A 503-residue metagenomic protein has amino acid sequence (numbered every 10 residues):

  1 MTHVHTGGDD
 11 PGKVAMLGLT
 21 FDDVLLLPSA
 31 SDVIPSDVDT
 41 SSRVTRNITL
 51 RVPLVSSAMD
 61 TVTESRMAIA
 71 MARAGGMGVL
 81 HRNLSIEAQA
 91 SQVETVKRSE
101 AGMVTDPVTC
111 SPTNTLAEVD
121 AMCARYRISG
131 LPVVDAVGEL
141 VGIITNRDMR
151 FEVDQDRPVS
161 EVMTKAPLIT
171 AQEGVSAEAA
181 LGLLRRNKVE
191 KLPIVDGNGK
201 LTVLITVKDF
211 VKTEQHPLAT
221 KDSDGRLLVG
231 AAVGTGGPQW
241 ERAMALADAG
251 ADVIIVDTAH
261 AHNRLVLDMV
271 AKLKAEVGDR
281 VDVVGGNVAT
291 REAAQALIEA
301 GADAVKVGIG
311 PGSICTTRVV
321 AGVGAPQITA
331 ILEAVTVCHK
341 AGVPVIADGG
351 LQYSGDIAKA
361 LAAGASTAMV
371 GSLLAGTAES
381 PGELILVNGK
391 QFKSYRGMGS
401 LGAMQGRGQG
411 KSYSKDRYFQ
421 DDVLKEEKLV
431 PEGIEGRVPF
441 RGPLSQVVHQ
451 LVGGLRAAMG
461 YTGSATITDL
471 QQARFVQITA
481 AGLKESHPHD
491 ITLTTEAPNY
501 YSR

Functional and structural regions predicted by a protein language model:
M1-A30, C110, Q172, G182 (+4 more regions): Alpha/beta catalytic cores of nucleotide-metabolism and tRNA/nucleoside-modifying enzymes
S36, S85-E94, E152-D156, K200-T220 (+5 more regions): Active-site-adjacent beta->alpha loops and helix N-cap segments on the catalytic face of soluble alpha/beta enzymes
S36-L50, S57-M59, A88-I128, V134-D135 (+5 more regions): Bateman/CBS regulatory modules and CBS-like beta-alpha motifs in cytosolic regions of diverse proteins
T49-S56, G102-P107, D222-A232, K274-A289 (+2 more regions): Short beta-strand/loop segments at the ligand-binding rim of alpha/beta enzyme cores
R66-I69, E241-A249, V283, A289-V307 (+2 more regions): Catalytic cores of alpha/beta
R73-A88, G197, A251-N263, D303-A321 (+1 more regions): Glycine-rich phosphate-binding active-site loops on the catalytic face of alpha/beta enzymes
V79-N83, T109-C110, G130-P132, T170-Q172 (+6 more regions): Catalytic beta/alpha-barrel core
R82-K97, V133, V137-V153, L184 (+3 more regions): Terminal amphipathic helices with adjacent charged low-complexity linkers/tails
